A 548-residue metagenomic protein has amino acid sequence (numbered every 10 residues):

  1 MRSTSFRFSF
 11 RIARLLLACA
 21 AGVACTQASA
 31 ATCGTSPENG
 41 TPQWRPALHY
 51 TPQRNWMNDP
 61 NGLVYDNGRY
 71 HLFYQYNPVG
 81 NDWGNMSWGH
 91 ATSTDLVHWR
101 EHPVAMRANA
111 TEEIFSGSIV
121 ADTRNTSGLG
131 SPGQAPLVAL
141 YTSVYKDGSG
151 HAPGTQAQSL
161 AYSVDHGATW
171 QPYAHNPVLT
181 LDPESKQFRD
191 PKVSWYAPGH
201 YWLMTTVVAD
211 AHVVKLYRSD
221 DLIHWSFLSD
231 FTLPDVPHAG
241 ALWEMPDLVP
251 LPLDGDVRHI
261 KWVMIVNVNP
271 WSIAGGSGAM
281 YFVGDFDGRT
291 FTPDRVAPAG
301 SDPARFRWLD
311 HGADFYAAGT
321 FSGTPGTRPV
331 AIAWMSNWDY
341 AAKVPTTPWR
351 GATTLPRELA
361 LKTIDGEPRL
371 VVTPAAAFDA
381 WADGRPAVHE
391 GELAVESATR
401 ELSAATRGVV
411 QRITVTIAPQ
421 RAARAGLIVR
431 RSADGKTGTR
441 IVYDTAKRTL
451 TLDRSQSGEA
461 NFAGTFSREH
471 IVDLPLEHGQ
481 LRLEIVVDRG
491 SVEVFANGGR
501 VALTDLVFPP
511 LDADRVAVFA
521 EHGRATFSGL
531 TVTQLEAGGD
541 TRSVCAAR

Functional and structural regions predicted by a protein language model:
M1-F10: N-terminal secretory signal peptides that target proteins for export/translocation
S5, R14, T32-C33, K447-Q456: Short beta-strand/loop turn elements enriched in aromatics
A13-A24: Bacterial N-terminal signal peptides
C25-S29: N-terminal signal peptide c-region/cleavage motif recognized by signal peptidases
A31-D190, W195-W243, P252-D310, G326 (+5 more regions): Beta-rich carbohydrate-recognition and catalytic domains
V249: Catalytic nucleophile-His microenvironment captured as a short glycine-rich beta-strand/loop that brackets
G255-V257, D285-R305, L309-R548: Beta-rich accessory regions
